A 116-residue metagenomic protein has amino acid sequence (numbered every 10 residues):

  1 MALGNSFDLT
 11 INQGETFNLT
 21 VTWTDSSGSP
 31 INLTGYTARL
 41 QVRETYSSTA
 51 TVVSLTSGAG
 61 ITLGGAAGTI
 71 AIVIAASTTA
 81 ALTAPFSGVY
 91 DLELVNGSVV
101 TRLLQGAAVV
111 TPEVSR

Functional and structural regions predicted by a protein language model:
M1-R116: Contiguous segments within soluble domain cores/interaction surfaces
